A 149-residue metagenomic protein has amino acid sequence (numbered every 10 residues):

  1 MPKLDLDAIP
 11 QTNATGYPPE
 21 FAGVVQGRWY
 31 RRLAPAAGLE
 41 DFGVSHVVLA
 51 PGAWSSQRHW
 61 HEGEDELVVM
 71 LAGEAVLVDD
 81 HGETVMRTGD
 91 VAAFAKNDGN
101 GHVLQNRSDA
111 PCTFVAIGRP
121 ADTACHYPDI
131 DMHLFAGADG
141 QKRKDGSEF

Functional and structural regions predicted by a protein language model:
M1-D41, C125-F149: A short, N-terminal "cap"/entry segment at the start of jelly-roll beta-barrel domains of the cupin/DSBH fold
W29-R32, S45-H61, D98-G99: Conserved short histidine dyad/triad with adjacent acidic residue
G38, K96-T123: Ligand-binding loop in jelly-roll beta-barrel domains
H46-A50, H61-L77, I117-P120: Short, conserved beta-strand element in jelly-roll/cupin
A50-W54, E74, E83, D98-N100 (+1 more regions): Short, charged/polar surface micro-motifs in flexible loops or helix N-caps
D80-K96: Short acidic-glycine-tyrosine-enriched beta hairpin
